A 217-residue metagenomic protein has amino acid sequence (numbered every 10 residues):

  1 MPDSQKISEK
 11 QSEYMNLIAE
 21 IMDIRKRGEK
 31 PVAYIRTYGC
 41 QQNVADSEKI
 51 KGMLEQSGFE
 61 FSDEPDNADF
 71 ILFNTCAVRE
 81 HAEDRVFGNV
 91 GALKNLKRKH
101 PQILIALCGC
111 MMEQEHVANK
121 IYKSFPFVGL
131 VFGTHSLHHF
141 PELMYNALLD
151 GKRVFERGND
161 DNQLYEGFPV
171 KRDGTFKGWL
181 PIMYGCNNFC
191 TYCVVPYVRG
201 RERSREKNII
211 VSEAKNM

Functional and structural regions predicted by a protein language model:
M1-M217: Proteins enriched for Cys/Gly/acidic motifs involved in redox and nucleic-acid/cofactor modification
